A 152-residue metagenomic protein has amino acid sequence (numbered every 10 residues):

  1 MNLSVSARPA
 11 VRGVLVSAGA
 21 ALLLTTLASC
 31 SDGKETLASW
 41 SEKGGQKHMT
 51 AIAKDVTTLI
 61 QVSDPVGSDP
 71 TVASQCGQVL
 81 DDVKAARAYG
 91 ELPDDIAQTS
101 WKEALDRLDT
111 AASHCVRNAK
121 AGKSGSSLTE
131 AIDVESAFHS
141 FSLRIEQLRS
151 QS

Functional and structural regions predicted by a protein language model:
N2-S17: Bacterial N-terminal signal peptides that target proteins for export
S17-T26: Bacterial N-terminal signal peptides
T26-L27, A111: N-terminal compositionally biased, intrinsically disordered segments and leader/signal-like regions
A28-G33: Bacterial signal peptide processing site
E35-S152: Alpha-helical segments in soluble extracytoplasmic regions
